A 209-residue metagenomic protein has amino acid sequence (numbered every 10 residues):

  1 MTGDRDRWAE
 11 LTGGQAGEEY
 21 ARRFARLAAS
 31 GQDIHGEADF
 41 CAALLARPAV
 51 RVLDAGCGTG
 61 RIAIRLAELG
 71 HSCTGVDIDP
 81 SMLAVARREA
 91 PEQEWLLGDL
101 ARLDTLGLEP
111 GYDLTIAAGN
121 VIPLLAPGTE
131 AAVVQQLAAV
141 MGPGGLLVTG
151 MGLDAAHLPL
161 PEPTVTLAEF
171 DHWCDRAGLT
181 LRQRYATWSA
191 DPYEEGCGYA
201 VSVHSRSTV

Functional and structural regions predicted by a protein language model:
M1-P48: Conserved class I S-adenosyl-L-methionine
A49-G56: Conserved class I S-adenosyl-L-methionine
R61-L103: Class I SAM-dependent methyltransferase SAM/SAH-binding core
L106-L114: A short acidic, Gly/Pro-enriched loop at the edge of an enzyme's catalytic core that lines a small-molecule cofactor
D113-G128: A short SAM/SAH-binding and catalytic strip from SAM-dependent methyltransferases
A131-P143: A short glycine-rich, Lys/Arg-flanked "PGG" loop and its adjoining helix->strand segment in the class I
G144-G152: Conserved beta-strand signature within the Rossmann-like core of class I S-adenosyl-L-methionine
P163-G178, R184: Short alpha-helix
